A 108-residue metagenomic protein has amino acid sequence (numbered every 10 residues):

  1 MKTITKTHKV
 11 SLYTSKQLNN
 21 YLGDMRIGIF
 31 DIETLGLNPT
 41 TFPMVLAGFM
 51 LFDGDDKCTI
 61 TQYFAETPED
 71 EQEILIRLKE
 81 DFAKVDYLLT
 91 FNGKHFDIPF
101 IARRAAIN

Functional and structural regions predicted by a protein language model:
M1-M25: N-terminal accessory regions of nucleic-acid-interacting proteins
N19-Y21, N38, L78-K84: Short, charge-rich binding segments
D24-R26, V85-D86: Short coil/turn segments at beta-strand junctions that form active-site/ligand-binding loops
R26, D56-K57: Short acidic/polar mixed-charge low-complexity motifs
R26-L35: Two-metal-ion RNase H-like nuclease active-site motif
G28-I29, G48-M50, Q62: Short, conserved beta-strand segments within well-ordered enzyme catalytic domains that often line or immediately flank
T34, N38-D53: RNase H-like nuclease fold core
C58-N108: Conserved DEDDh/DEDDy metal-dependent 3′-5′ exonuclease domain
